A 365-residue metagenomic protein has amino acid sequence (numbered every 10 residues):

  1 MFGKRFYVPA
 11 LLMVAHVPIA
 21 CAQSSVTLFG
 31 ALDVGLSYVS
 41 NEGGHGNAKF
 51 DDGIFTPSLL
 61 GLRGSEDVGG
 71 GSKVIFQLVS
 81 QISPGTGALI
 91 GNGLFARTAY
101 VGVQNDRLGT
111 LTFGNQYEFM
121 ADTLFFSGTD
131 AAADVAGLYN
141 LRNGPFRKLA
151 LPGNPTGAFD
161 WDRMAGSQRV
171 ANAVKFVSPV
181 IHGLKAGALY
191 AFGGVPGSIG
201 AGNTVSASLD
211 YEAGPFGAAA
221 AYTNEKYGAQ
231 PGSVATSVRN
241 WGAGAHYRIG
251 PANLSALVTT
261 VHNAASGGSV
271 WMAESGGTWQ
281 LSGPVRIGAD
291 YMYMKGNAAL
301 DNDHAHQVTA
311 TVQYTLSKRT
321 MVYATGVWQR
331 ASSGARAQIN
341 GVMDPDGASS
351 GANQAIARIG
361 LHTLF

Functional and structural regions predicted by a protein language model:
C21-S25, G69-G71, L108, I181-G183 (+5 more regions): Strand-connecting loop/turn motifs
S24-Y38, A48-F192, A201-N203, D210-G214: Outer membrane beta-barrel
V26-V34, G70, V74-L78, L111 (+9 more regions): Transmembrane beta-strands of outer-membrane beta-barrel proteins
G35-V39, Q81-G85, E118-M120, G193-V195 (+4 more regions): Structural signature of outer-membrane beta-barrel domains
G44-I54, L89-A96, M164-G166, G197-N203 (+4 more regions): Replace "Gram-negative outer membrane beta-barrel proteins" with "bacterial and organellar outer membrane beta-barrel
G61-R63, Y100-V103, K175-V177, S208-D210 (+4 more regions): Outer-membrane beta-barrel architecture
V205-T315, T325-Q329: Detector for outer-membrane/organellar transmembrane beta-barrel domains, recognizing the amphipathic beta-strand
A310, L316, S349-F365: Outer-membrane beta-barrel "beta-signal"
